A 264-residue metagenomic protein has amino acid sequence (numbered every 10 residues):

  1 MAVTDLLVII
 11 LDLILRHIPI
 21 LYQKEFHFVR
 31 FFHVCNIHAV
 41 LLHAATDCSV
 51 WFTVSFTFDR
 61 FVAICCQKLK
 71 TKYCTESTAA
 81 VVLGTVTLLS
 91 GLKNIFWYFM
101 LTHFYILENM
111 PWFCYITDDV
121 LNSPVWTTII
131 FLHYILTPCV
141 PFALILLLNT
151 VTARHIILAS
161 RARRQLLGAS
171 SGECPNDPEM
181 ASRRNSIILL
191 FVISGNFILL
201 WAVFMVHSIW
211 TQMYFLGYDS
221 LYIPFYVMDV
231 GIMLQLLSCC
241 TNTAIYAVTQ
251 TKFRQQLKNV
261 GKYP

Functional and structural regions predicted by a protein language model:
M1-D12, H43, D47, V82-N94 (+3 more regions): Alpha-helical transmembrane segments of multi-pass membrane proteins
M1-F56, A63-C66, T71: Extracellular TM2-ECL1-early TM3 structural module of rhodopsin-like
V3-T4, Y115, R154-F204: Intracellular effector-coupling site of seven-transmembrane GPCRs, centered on the ICL3-to-TM6 transition
Q23-A39, A44, L92-V140: Loop architecture of class A 7-transmembrane GPCRs
H27-V29, T71-T75, D119-T127, N176-S186 (+1 more regions): Helix-boundary and loop/linker segments of multi-pass membrane transporters
P141-I145, I188, N196-L200, M205-I209 (+1 more regions): Seventh transmembrane helix
